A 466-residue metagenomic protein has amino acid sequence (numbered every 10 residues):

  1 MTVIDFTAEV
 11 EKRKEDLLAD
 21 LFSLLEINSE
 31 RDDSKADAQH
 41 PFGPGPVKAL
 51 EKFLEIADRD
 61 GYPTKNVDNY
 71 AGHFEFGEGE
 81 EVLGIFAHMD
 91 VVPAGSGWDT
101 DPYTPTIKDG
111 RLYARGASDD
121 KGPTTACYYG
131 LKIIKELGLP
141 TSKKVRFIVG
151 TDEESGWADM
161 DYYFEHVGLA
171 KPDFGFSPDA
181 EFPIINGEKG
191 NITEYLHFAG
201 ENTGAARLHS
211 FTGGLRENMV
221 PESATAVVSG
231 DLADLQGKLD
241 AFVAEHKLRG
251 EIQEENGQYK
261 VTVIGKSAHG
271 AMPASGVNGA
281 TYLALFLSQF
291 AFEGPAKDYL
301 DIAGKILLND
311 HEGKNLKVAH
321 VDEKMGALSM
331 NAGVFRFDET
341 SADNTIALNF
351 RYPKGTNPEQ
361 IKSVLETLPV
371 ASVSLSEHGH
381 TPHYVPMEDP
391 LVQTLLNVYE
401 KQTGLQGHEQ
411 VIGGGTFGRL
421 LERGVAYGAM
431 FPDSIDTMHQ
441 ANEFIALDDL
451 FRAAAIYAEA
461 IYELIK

Functional and structural regions predicted by a protein language model:
T2-R115, E136-T141, V263: Acidic/His- and Gly-rich active-site-bordering loop/insert found across diverse amide/peptide-bond hydrolases
L54, T125-K132, D161-F164, H197 (+6 more regions): Predominant activation on well-ordered alpha-helical scaffold segments within soluble catalytic domains
P63-V67, E251-E255, A332, L375 (+1 more regions): Short beta-strand
G72-F74, A226, G257-I264, I346-L348 (+1 more regions): A generic structural motif
V82-V149, S155-G156, D173, A441 (+2 more regions): Active-site metal-coordination/substrate-binding segment of hydrolases, especially metallo-dependent peptidases
D120-E201, D240, E312-K324: Acidic/histidine-rich catalytic neighborhood of metal-dependent amide-processing enzymes
N186-T212, E217-K266, G270-M330, P358-S372: Acidic-enriched catalytic cores of C-N bond-cleaving enzymes acting on peptides and small amides
A271-A342, R351-E366, S372-K466: An extended, acidic, His-containing surface patch that forms the Zn2+-binding/catalytic region of metallohydrolases
